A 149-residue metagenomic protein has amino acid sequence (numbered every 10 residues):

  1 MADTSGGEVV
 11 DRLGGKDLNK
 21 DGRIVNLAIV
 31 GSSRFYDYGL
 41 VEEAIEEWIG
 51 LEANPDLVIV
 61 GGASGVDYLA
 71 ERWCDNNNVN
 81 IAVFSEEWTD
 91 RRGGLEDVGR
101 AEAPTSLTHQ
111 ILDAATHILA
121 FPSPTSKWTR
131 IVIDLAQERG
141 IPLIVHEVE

Functional and structural regions predicted by a protein language model:
A2-N26, S33-E149: Acidic/glycine-enriched connector segments
